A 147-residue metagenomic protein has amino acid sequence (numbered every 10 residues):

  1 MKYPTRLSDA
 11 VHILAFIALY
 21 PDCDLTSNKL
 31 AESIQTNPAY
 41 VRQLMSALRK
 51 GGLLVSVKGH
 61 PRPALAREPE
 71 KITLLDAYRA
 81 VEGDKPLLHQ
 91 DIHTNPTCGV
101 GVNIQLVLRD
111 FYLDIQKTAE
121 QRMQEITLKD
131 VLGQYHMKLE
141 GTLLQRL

Functional and structural regions predicted by a protein language model:
M1-I13: Short alpha-helical segments that sit at the start of domains
A18-D22, R67-E68: Short helix-capping/hinge SLiMs at alpha-helix to coil transitions
N28-I34: A short alpha-helical element within helix-turn-helix/winged-helix DNA-binding domains across DNA-binding proteins
M45-G51: Basic amphipathic alpha-helical segments that dock to polyanions
G51-A66: Beta-hairpin "wing" of winged helix-turn-helix
P69-N95: Conserved segment of winged-helix/HTH DNA-binding domains
N95-L147: C-terminal regulatory/oligomerization modules of transcriptional regulators
